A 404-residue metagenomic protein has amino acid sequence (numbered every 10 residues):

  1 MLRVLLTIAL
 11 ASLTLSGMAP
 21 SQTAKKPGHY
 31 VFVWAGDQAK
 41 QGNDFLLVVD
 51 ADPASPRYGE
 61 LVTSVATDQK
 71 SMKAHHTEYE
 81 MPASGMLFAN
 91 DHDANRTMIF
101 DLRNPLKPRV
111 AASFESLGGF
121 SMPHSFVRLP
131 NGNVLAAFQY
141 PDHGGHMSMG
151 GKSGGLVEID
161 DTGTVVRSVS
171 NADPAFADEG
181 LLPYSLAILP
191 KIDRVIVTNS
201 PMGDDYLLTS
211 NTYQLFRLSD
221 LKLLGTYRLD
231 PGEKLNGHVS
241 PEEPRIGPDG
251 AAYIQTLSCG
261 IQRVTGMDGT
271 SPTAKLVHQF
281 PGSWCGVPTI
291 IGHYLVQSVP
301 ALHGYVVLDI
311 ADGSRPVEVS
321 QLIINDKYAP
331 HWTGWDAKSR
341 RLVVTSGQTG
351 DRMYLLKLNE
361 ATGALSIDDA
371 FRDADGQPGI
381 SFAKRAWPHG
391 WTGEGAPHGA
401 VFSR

Functional and structural regions predicted by a protein language model:
K26, F32-K40, A136-S153, V197-T212 (+1 more regions): Short, conserved, GDST-rich strand-edge loop motifs in beta-rich repeat architectures
V48-R57, I99-P108, D161-T164, L215-L224 (+3 more regions): Short loop/turn segments immediately following beta-strands, especially the blade-tip and inter-blade linker loops
R57-T67, R109-S116, V166-D173, L223-D230 (+3 more regions): Beta-propeller fold detector
Y58-R128: Blade-loop segments of beta-propeller domains
D68-P82, L117-P130, F176-D193, P231-A251 (+3 more regions): Beta-rich, blade/repeat-based domains predominating in secreted/periplasmic proteins but also intracellular
L102-P190: Asp-box/WD-like beta-propeller blade repeats and closely related beta-sheet repeat scaffolds
D178-V306: Beta-propeller domains
P281-E360: Loop/turn-rich, solvent-exposed surfaces of beta-rich toroidal or solenoidal domains
